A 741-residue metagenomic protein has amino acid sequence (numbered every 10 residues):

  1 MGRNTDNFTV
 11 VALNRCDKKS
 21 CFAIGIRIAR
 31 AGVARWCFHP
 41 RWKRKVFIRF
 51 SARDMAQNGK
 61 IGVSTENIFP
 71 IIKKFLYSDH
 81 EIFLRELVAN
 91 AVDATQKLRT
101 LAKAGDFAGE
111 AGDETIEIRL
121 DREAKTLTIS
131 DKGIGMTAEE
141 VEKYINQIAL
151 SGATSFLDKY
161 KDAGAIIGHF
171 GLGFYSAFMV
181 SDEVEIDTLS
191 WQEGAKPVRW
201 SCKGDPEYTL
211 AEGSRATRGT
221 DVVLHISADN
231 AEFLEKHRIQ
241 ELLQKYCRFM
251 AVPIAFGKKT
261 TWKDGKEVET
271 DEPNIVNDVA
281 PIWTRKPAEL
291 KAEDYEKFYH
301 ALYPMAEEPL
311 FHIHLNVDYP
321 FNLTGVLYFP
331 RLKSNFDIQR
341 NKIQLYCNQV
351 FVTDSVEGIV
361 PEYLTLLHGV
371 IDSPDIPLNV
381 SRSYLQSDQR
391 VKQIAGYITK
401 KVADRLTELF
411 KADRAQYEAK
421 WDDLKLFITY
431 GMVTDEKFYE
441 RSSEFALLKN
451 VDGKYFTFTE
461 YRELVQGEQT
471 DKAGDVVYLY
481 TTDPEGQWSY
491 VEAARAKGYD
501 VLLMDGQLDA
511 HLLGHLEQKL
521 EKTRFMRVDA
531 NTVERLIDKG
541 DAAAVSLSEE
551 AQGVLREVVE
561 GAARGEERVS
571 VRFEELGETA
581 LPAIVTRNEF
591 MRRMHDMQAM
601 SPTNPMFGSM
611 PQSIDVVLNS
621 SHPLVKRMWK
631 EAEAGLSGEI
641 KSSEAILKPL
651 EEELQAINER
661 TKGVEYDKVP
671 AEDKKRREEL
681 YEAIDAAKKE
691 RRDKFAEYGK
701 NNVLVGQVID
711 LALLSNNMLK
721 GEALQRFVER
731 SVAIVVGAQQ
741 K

Functional and structural regions predicted by a protein language model:
I48-L234, E241, R248, T261-D264 (+1 more regions): GHKL (Bergerat-fold) ATPase N-terminal catalytic module, capturing the glycine-rich phosphate-binding loop and acidic
I166, V184-E207, S227-A231, H237-K741: GHKL/Bergerat-fold ATPase module in large chromosome/replication-associated machines
